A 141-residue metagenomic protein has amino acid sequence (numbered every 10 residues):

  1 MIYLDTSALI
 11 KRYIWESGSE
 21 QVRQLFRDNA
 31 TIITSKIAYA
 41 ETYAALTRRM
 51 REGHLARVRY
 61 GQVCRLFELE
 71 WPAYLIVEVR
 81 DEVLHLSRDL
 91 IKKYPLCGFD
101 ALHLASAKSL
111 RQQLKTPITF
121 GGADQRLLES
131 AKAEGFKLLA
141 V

Functional and structural regions predicted by a protein language model:
M1-A38, R49-Q62, F136: Short, well-structured N-terminal submotif of metal-dependent ribonuclease cores
I14, A123-L127, K132-A133, A140: Short, C-terminally biased terminal segments at protein or domain edges
S17-S19, Q24, R48-R51, L66 (+3 more regions): Noncatalytic, solvent-exposed loop/strand surfaces of beta-propeller-type extracellular/periplasmic domains
T34-A40, F99-L102: Aromatic- and histidine-enriched alpha-helix N-cap/loop-to-helix transition segments that scaffold the rims
Y43-K92: Active-site-proximal, substrate-binding regions of enzyme catalytic domains and RNA-binding/basic surfaces
Y74-R126: Active-site neighborhoods of divalent-metal-dependent phosphate/nucleic-acid chemistry enzymes
